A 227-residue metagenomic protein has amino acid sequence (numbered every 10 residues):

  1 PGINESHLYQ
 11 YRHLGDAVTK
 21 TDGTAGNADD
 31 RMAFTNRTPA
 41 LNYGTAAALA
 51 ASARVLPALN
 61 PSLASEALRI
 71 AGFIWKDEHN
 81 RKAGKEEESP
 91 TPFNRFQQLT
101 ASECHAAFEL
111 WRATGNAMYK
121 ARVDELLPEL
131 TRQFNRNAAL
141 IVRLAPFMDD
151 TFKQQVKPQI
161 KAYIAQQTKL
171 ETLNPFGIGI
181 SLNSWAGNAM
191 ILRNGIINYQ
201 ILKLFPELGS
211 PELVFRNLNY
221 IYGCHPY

Functional and structural regions predicted by a protein language model:
P1-Y227: Glycan-recognition and catalytic cores of secretory/periplasmic carbohydrate-active enzymes
